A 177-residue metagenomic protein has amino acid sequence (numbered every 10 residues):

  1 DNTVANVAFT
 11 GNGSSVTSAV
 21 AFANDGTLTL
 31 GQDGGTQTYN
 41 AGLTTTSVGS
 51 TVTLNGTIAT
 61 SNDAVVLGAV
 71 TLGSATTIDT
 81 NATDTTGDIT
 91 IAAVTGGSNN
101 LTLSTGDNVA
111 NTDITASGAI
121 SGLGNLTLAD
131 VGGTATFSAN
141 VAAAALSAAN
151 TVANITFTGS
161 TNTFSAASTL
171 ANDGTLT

Functional and structural regions predicted by a protein language model:
D1-T177: Extracellular lectin-like interaction modules
